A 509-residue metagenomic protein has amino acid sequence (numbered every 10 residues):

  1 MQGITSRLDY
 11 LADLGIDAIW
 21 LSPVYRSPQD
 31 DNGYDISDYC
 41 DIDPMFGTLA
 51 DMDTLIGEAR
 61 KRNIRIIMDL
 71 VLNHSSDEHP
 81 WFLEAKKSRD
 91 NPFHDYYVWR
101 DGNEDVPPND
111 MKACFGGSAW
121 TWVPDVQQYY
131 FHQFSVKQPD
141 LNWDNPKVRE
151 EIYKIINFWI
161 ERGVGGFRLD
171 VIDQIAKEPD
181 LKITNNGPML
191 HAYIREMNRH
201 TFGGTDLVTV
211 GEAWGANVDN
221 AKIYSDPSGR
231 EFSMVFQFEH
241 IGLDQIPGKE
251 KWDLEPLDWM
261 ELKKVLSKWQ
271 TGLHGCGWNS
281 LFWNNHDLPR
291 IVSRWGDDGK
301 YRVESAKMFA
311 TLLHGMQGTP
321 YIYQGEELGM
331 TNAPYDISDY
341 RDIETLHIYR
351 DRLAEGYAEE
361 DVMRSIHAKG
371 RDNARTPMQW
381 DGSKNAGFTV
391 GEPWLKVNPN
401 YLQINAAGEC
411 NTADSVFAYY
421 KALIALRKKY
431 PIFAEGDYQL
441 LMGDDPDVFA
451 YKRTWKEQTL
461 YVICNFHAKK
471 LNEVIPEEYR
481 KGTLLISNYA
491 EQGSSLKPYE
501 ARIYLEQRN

Functional and structural regions predicted by a protein language model:
M1-N509: Active-site and adjacent substrate-binding regions of carbohydrate-active enzymes
